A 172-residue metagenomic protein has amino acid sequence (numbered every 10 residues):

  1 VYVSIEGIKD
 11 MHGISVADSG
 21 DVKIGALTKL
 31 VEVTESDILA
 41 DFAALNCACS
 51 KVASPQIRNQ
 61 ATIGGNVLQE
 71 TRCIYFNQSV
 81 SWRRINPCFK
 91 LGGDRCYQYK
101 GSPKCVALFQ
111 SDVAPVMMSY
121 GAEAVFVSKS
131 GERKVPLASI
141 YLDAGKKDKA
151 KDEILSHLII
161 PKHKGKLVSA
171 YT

Functional and structural regions predicted by a protein language model:
V1-T172: C-terminal structural segment of proteins
